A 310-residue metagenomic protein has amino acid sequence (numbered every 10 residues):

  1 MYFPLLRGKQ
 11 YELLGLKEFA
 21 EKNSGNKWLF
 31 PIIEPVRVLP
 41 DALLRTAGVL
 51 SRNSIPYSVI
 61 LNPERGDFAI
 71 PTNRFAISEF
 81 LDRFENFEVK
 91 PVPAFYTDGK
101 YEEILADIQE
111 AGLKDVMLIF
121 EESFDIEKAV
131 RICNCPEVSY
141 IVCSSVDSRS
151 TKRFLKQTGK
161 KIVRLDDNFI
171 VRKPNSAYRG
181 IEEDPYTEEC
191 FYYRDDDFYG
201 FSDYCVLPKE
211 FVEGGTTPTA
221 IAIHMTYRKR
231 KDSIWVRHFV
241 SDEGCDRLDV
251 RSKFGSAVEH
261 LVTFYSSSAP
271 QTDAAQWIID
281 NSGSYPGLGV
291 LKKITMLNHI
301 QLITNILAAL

Functional and structural regions predicted by a protein language model:
M1-K27, R37: N-terminal basic/disordered segments at the start of proteins
L16-E21, D41-S54: Histidine-anchored nucleotide/phosphate-binding helix
P31: Conserved, mostly hydrophobic/aromatic
P35-P40, P63-A69, D98-E103, S123-E127 (+1 more regions): Short acidic, S/G/P-rich loop/turn micro-motifs used as interaction or catalytic elements
V49-G112: A broadly used, surface-exposed interaction patch
E102-P136: Internal, conserved structured core segments that host functional sites
V130-A275: Long, charge-rich C-terminal accessory regions
S266-L310: Hydrophobic, glycine-enriched assembly/anchoring segments
